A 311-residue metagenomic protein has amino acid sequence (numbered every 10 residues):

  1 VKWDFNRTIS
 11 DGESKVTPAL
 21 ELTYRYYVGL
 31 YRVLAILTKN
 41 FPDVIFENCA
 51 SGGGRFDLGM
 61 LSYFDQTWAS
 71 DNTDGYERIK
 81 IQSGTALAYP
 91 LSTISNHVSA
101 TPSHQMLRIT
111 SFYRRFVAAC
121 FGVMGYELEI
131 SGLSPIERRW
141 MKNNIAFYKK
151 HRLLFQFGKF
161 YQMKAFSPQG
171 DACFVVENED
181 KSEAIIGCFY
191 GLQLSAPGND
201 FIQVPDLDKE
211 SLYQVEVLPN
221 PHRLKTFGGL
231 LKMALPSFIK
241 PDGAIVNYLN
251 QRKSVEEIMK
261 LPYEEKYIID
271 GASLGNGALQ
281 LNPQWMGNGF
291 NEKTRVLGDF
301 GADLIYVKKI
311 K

Functional and structural regions predicted by a protein language model:
V1-V16: Active-site groove signature of glycoside hydrolases
D4, F46, A119, I186 (+1 more regions): Conserved, mostly hydrophobic/aromatic
F5-T8, C49-G53, G191: Active-site beta-loop-alpha junctions enriched in small/polar residues
K15-Y26: Glycine-rich tight-turn/loop motif centered on a GG-T
Y24-G132: Glycan-recognition surfaces
F116-K164: Catalytic cores of secreted or luminal carbohydrate-active enzymes
F166-K209: Carbohydrate-binding surface patches
Q193-K311: C-terminal beta-sandwich/jelly-roll accessory domains of carbohydrate-active enzymes
